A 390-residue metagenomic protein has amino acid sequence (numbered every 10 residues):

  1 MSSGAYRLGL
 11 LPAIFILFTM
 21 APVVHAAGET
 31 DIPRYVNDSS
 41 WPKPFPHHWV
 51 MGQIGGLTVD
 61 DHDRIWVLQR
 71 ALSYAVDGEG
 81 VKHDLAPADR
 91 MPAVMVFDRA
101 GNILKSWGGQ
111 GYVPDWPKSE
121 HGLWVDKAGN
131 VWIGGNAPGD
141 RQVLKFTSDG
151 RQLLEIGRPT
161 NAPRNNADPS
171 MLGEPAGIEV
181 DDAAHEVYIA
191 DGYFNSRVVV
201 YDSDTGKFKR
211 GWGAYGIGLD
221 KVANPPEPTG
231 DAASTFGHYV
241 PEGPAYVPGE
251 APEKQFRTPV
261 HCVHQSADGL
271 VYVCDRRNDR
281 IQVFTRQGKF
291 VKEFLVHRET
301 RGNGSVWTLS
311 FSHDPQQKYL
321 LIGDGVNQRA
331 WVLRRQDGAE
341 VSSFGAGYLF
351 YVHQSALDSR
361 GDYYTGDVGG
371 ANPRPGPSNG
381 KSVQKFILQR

Functional and structural regions predicted by a protein language model:
M1-L11: Bacterial N-terminal signal peptides that target proteins for export
G4, A21-V23: N-terminal start and proteolytic maturation junction detector
Y6-R7, L17, G28, S170: Residue-level detector of alpha-helical hydrophobic segments embedded in or interacting with membranes
G9-A21: Bacterial N-terminal signal peptides
H25-R390: Eukaryotic scaffold repeat domains enriched in small/polar residues
